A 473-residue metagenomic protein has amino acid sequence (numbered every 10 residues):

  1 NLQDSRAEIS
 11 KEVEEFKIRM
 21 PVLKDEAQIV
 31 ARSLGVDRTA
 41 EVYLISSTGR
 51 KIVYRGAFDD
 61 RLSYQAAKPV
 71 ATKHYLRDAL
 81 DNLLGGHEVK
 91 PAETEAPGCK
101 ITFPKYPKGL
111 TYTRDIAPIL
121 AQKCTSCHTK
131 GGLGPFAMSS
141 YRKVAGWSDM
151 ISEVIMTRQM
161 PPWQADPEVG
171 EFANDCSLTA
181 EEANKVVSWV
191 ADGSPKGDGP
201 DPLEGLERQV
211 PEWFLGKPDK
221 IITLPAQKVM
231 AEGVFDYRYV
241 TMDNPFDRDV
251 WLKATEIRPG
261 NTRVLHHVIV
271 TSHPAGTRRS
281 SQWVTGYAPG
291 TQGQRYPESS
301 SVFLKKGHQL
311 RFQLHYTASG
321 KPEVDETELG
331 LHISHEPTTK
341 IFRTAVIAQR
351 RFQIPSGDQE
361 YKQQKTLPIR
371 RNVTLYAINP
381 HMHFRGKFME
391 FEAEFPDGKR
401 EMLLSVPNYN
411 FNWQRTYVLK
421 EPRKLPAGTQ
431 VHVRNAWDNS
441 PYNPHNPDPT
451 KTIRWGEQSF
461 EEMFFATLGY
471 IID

Functional and structural regions predicted by a protein language model:
N1, Q65-P69, A137, F172-N174: Second-shell loop/turn segments in exported
N1-E15, E26-S33: Structural microenvironment flanking redox-active thiols in thiol-disulfide oxidoreductases
L2-D4, A27-V30, D60, V144 (+2 more regions): Solvent-exposed loop/turn segments at secondary-structure junctions within structured extracellular/periplasmic domains
K17-M20, T39-A40: Loop/turn elements at helix/coil->beta-strand transitions in domains of secreted/extracellular proteins
D25-I101: Thiol/selenol-based redox catalytic cores and closely related redox-interacting motifs
P91-F246, A254, H267, G307-Q313 (+1 more regions): Aromatic- and Gly/Pro-enriched helix-to-coil junctions and flexible linker segments
P162-F172, D201-T374, P380-D473: Beta-strand-centric surfaces of beta-sandwich/beta-rich domains
